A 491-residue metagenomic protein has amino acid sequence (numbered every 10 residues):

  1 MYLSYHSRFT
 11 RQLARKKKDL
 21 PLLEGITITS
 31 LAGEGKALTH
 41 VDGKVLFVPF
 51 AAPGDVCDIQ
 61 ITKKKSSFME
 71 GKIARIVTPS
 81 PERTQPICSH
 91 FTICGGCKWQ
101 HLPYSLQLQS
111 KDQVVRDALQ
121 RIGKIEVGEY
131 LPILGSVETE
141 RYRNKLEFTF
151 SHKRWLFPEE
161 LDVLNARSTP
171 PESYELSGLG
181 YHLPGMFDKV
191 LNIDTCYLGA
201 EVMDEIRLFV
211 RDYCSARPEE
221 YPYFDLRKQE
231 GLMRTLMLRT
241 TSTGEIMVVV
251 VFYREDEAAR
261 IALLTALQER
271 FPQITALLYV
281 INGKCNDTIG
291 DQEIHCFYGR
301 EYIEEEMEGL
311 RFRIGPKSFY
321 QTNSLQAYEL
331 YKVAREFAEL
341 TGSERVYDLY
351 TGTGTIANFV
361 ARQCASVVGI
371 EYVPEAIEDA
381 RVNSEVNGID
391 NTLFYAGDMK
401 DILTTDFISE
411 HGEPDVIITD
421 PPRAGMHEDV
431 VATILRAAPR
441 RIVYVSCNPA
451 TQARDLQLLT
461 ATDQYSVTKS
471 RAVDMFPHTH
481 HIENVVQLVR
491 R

Functional and structural regions predicted by a protein language model:
Y2-G25, S30-G33, E255-R491: Rossmann-like S-adenosyl-L-methionine
Y2-P86, H90, L393: Terminal RNA-binding accessory module
A37-D42, L179-L183, V251, A380: Short, acidic/hydrophobic/Gly-rich beta-strand patch recurrent on exposed beta strands that often constitutes part
R75-P86, T92-P222: Extended interfacial segments that mediate partner engagement and assembly in macromolecular machines
L131-E138, F224-R227, R234-T235, R471-M475: Short, solvent-exposed loop/turn elements at beta->coil junctions and helix N-caps that rim active or binding pockets
Q229-T243: Short edge beta-strands and adjacent turn/loop segments
L238, G244-Y253, R311-G315: Short, aliphatic-rich beta-strand segments
